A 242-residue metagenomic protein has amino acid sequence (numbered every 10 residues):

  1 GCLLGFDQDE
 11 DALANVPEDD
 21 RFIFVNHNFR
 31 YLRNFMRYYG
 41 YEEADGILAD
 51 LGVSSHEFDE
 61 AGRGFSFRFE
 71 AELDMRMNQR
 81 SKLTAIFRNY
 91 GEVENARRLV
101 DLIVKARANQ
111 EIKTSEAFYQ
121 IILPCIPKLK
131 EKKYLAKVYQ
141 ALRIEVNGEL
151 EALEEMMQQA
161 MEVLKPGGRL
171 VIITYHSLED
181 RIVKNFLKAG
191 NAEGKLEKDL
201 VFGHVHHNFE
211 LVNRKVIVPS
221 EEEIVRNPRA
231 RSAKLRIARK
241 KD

Functional and structural regions predicted by a protein language model:
G1-D242: S-adenosyl-L-methionine-dependent methyltransferase catalytic core, i.e., the SAM/SAH-binding region
